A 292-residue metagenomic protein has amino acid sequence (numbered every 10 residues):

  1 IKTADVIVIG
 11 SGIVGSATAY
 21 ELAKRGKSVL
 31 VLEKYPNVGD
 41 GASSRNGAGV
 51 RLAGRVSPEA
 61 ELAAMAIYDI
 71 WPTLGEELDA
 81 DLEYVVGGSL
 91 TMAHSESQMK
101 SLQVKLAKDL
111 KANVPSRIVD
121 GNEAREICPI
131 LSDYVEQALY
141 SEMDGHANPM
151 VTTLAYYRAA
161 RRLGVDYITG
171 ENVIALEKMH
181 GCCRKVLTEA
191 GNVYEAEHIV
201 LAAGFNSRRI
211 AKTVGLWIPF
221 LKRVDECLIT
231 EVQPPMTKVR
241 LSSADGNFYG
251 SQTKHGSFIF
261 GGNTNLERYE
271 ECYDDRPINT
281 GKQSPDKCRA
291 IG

Functional and structural regions predicted by a protein language model:
I1-V14, L30: Beta1/beta-strand and adjacent pyrophosphate-binding region of the FAD-binding site in flavoprotein oxidoreductases
A19, A23, A159: Gly/Ala-rich phosphate-binding loop of Rossmann-like dinucleotide-binding domains, activating on the conserved
A23-S43: Glycine-rich FAD pyrophosphate-binding loop
G39, N192-K238: Central helical "cap/lid" subdomain
G47-I127, N247-Y249, Y269, R276-N279 (+1 more regions): Dinucleotide-binding Rossmann-like beta1-alpha1 core, especially the glycine-rich loop that anchors the ADP
L139-H198: Helical element adjacent to the flavin cofactor pocket in flavoenzyme catalytic cores
P235-G292: Active-site lid/adjacent beta-loop-alpha segment flanking the redox-cofactor pocket in flavoenzymes
